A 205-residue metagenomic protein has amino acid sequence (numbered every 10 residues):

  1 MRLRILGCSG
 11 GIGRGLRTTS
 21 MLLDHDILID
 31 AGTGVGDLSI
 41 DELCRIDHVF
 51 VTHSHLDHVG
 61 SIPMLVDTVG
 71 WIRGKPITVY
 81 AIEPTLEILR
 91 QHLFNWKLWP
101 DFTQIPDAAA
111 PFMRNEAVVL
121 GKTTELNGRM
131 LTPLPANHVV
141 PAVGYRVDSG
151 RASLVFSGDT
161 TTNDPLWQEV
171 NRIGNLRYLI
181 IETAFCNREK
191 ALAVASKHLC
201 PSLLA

Functional and structural regions predicted by a protein language model:
M1-V155, T161-D164, Q168-N171, Y178: Binuclear metal-dependent hydrolase catalytic cores
N163-A205: Cap/insert and terminal regions of metallo-dependent hydrolase folds
